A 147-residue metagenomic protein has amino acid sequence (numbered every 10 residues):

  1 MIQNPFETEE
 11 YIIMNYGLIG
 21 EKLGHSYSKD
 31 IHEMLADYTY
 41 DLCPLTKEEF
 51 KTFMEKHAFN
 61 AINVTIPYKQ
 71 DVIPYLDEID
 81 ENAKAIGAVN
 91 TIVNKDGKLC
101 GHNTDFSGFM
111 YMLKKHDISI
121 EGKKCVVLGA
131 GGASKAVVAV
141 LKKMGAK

Functional and structural regions predicted by a protein language model:
M1-I2, E121: Generic N-terminal leader/processing signal
I2, F6-H116: Phosphate/diphosphate ligand-binding glycine-rich loop within oxidoreductases
G20, G101-F106, L113, I118-A146: Glycine-rich adenosine-cofactor-binding loop
